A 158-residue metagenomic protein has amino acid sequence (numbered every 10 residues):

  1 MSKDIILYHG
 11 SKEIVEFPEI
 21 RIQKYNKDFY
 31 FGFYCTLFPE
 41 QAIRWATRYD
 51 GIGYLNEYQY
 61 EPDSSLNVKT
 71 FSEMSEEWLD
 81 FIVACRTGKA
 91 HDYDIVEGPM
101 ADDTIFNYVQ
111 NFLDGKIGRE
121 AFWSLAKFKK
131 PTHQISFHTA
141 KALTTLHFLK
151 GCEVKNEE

Functional and structural regions predicted by a protein language model:
M1-K3, K27-D28, R44, R48-E158: Conserved NAD+-utilizing ADP-ribose enzyme module
S2-F33, Q41-Y49: Glycine-rich loop/turn
F38: N-terminal cationic and glycine-rich segments that engage phosphates or anionic surfaces
